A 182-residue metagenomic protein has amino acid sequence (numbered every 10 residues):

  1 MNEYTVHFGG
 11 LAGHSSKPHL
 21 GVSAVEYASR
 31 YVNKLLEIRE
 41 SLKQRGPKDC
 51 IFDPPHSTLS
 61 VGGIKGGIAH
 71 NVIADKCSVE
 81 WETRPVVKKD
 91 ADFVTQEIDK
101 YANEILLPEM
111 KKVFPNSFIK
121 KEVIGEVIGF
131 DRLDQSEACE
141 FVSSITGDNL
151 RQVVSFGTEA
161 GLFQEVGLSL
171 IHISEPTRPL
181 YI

Functional and structural regions predicted by a protein language model:
N2-R178: Metal-dependent amide/peptide-bond hydrolase catalytic core, centered on the "pita-bread" metallohydrolase fold
L180-I182: N-terminal low-complexity segments that are often proline-rich with Ser/Thr-Pro
